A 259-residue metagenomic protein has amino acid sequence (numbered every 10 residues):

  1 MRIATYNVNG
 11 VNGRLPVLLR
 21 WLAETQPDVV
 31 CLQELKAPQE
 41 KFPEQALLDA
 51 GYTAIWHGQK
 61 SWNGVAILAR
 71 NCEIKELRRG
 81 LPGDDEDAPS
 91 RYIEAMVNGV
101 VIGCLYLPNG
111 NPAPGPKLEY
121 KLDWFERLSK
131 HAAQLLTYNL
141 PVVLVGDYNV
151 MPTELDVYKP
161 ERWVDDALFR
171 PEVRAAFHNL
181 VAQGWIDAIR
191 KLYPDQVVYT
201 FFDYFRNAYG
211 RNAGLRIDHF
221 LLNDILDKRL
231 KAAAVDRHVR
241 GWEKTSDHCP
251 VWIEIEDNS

Functional and structural regions predicted by a protein language model:
M1-G10, G99-P114, V145: Active-site-proximal beta-strand elements of phosphoester/diester hydrolases
M1-Y52, W56-V65, N179, N258-S259: N-terminal, active-site-proximal structural segment of metallo-dependent hydrolase catalytic domains
I3-N7, L22-E40, I102, H131-E154 (+4 more regions): Active-site beta-strand/loop signature of hydrolases that rely on acidic residues for catalysis
L35-P38, F42-P112: Structured beta-strand-rich core segments of catalytic domains in phosphoester-bond hydrolases
A46, A50-G51, W124-I217: Metal-dependent phosphoesterases centered on the DNase I-like endonuclease/exonuclease/phosphatase
S61-E76, Q196, A208-R229, I255: Conserved beta strand-loop-helix elements of the APE1-like EEP
P82-G83, P108-F125, E161-D166: Surface-exposed cleft-lining segments at the edges of enzyme active sites
A234-S259: Surface polyanion/phosphate-binding segment centered on an Asp-His-Pro turn
